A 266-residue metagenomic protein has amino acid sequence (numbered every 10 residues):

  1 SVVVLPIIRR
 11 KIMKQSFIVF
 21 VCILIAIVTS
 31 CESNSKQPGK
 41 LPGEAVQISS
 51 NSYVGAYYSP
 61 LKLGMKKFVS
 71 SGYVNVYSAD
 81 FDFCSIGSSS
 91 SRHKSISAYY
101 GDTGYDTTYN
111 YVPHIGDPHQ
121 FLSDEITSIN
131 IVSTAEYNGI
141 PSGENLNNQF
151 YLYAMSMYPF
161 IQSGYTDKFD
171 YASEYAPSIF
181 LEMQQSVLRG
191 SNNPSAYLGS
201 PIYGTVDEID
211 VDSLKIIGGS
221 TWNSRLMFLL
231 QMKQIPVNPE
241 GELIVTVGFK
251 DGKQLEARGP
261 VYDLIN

Functional and structural regions predicted by a protein language model:
S1-I12: Short, Lys/Arg-enriched N-terminal segments with co-localized hydrophobic residues within the first ~10-30 amino acids
S1-V3, I25, Y153, E256: Residue-level detector of intrinsically disordered, flexible termini and proteolytic processing junctions
P6-I7, S16, G39, G43: Generic low-complexity segments that are intrinsically disordered, proline-rich and/or Lys/Arg-biased
F17-I25: Sec-dependent N-terminal signal peptides
I27-S30: C-terminal motif of bacterial Sec signal peptides marking the signal peptidase cleavage site
E32-N266: Non-catalytic macromolecular-recognition regions in eukaryotic signaling proteins
